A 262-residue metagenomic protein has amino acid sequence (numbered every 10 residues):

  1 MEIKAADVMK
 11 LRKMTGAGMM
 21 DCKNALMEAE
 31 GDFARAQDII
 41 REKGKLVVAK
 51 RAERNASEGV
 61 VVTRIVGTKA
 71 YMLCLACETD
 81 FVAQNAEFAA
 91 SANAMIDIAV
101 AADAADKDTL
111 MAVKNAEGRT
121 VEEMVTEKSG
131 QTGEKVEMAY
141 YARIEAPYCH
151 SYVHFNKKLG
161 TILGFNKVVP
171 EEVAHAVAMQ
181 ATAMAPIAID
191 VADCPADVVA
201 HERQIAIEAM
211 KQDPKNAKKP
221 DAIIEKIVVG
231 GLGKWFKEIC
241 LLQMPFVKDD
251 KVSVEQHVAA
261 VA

Functional and structural regions predicted by a protein language model:
E2-A262: N-terminal assembly/interaction segments in proteins that build large macromolecular machines
